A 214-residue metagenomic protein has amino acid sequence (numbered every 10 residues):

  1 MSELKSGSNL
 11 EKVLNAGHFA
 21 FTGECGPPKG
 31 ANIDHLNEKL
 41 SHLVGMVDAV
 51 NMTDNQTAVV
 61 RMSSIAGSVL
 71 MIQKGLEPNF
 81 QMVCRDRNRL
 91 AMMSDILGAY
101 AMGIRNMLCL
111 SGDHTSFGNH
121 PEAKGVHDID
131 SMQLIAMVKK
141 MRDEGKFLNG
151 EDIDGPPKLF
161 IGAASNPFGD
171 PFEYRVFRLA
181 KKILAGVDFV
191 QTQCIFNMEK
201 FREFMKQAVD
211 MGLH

Functional and structural regions predicted by a protein language model:
M1-G23, G30-I33, E38, K146-K158: N-terminal amphipathic alpha-helix/helix-capping segment at the start of soluble metabolic enzymes
L4-L10, D34-H42, A58-L76: Glycine-rich, positively charged N-terminal anion/phosphate-binding segment
F21-C25, D48-M52, P78-M82, M107-C109 (+3 more regions): Hydrophobic faces of well-ordered beta-strands that scaffold small-molecule active sites in alpha/beta enzyme cores
P27-A31, V44, D48-I65, T115-V126 (+1 more regions): Glycine-rich, proline-tolerant flexible connector loops at the mouths of alpha/beta enzymes
A58-Q81, V126-I161, E199-H214: Alpha-helix-loop-beta-strand connector modules within alpha/beta enzyme cores
R87-Y100, E173-A180, E203-V209: Catalytic cores of alpha/beta
R89-A136: Flexible, glycine-rich active-site loops centered on histidine and acidic residues that chelate a metal or position
